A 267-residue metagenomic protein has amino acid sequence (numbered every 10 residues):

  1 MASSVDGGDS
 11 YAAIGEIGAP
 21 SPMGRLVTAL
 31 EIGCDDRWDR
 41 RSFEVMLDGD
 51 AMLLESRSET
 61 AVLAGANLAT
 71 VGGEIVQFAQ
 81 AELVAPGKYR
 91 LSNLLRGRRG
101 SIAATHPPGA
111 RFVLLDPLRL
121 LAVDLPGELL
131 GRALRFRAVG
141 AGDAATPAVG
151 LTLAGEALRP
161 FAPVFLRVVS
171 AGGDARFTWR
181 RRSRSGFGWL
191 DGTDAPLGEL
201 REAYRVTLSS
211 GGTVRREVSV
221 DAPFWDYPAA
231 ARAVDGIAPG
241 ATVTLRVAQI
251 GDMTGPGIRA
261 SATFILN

Functional and structural regions predicted by a protein language model:
M1-N267: Interface-prone segments of viral and bacterial extracellular assemblies
